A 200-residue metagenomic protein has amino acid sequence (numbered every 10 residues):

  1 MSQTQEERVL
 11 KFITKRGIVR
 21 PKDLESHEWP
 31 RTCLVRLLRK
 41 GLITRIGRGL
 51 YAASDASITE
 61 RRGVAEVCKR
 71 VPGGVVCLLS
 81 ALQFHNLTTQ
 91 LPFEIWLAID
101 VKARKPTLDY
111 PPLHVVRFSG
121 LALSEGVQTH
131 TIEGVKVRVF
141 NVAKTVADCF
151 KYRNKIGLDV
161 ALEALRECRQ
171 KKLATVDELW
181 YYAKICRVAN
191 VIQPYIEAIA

Functional and structural regions predicted by a protein language model:
T4-K11, K15-D23, H27, C33 (+3 more regions): Nucleic-acid-binding surface
